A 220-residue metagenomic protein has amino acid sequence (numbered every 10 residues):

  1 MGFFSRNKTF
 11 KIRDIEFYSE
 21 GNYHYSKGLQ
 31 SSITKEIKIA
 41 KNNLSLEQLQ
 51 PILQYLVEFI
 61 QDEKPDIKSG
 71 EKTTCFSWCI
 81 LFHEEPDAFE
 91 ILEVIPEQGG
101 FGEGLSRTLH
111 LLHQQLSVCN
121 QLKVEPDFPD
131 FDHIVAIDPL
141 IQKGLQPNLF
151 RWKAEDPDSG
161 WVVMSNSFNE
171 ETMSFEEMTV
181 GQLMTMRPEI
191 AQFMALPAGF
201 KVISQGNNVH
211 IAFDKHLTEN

Functional and structural regions predicted by a protein language model:
M1-F82: N-terminal leader/presequence regions that precede the main folded/catalytic core
E20, K27-I33, E84-E85, K153-D158 (+1 more regions): Short, ordered beta-strand-loop transition motifs
L29-Q30, I37-L44, E84-P86, L92-Q98 (+2 more regions): Secondary-structure transition/turn motif
F59-D62, L111, Q115-V118, P197: Surface-exposed polar/charged interaction patches
K72-G104, G181-H216: Short, compact, well-ordered microdomains
T73-W152: Surface-exposed beta-loop interaction hotspot
P129-Q182, P188: Conserved binding-pocket/active-site segment within a compact domain
